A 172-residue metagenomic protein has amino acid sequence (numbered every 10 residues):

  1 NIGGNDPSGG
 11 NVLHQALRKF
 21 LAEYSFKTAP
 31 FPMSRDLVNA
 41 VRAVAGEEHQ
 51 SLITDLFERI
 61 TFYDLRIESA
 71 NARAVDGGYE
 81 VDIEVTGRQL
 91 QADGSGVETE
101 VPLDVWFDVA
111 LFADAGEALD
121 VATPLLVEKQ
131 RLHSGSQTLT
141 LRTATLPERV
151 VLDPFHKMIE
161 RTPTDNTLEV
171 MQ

Functional and structural regions predicted by a protein language model:
N1-I83: Amphipathic alpha-helical substructures
G10-N11, H49-Q50, F62-P154: Beta-strand-rich binding/interaction modules
Q15-K19, T54, G96-V105, T123-P124 (+1 more regions): Composition- and surface-driven signal marking solvent-exposed, interaction-prone regions in large proteins
R35, T61, S136, T162-P163 (+1 more regions): Solvent-exposed, flexible loop/coil residues
F112-D114, E169-Q172: Short beta-strand-to-coil "C-cap" segments at the C-terminal boundary of structured domains/repeats, marking
G116-E117, P154-L168: Short acidic/polar inter-strand loop motif in beta-rich domains
